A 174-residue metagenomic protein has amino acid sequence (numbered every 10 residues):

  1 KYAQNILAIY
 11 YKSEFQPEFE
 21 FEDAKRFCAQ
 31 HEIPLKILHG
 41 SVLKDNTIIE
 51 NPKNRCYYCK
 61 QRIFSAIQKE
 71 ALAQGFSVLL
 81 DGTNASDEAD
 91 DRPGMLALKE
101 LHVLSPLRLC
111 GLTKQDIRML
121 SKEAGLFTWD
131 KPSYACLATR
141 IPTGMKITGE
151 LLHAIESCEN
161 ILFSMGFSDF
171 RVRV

Functional and structural regions predicted by a protein language model:
K1-E123, S164: ATP-dependent adenylation/nucleotidyltransferase module used to activate substrates
K114, R118-M119, L126-A135, S168-F170: Short, structured loop/turn "capping" segments at alpha-beta junctions
L120, R140, I161: Residues that form generic nucleotide/phosphate-binding pockets
K131-L151: Internal, active-site/partner-interface "lid" segment
G149-F170: Short amphipathic alpha-helix segments
